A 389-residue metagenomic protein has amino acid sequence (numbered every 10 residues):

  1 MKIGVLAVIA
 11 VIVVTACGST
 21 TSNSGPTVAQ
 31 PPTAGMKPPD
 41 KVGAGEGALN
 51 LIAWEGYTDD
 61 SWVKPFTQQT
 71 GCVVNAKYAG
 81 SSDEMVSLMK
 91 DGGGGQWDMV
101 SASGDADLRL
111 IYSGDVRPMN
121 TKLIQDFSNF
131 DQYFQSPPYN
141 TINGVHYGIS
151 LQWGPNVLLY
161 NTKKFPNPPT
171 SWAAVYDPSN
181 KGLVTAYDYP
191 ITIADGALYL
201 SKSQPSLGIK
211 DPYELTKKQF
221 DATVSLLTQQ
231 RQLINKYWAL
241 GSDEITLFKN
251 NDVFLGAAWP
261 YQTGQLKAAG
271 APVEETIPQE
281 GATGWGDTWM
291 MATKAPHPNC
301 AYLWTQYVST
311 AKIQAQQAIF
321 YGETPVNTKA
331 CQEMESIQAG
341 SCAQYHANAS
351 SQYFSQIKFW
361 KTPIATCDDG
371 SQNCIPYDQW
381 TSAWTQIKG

Functional and structural regions predicted by a protein language model:
C17-P26: Bacterial lipoprotein signal-peptidase II cleavage site
P26-L110: Early extracytoplasmic/lumenal segment of secretory-pathway proteins
I52-A53, Y57-D59, E84, Q96-W97 (+1 more regions): Extracytoplasmic ligand-binding site segments that recognize negatively charged/polar headgroups
L110-P118, I142-V145, Q265-I277, S341-C342: Ligand-binding "clamshell"
A258, K267-F320, G389: Extracytoplasmic/periplasmic substrate-recognition and gating elements
A292-K358: Mature extracytoplasmic/periplasmic domains
F354-G389: Conserved C-terminal helix/tail region of periplasmic/extracytoplasmic solute-binding proteins
